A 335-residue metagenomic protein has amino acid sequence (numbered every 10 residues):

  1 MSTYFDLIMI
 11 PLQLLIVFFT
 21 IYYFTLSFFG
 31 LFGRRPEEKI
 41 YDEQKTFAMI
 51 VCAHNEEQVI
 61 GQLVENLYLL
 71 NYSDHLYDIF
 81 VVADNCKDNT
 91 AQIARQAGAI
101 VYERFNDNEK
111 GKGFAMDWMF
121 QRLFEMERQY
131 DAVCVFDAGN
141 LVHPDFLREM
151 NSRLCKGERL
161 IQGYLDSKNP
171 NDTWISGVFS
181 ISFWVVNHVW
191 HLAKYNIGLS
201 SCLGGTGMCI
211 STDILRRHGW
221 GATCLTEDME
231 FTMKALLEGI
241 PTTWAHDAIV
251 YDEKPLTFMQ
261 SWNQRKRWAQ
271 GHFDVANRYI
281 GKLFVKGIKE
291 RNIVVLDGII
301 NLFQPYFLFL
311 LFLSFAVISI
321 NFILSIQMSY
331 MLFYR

Functional and structural regions predicted by a protein language model:
M1-E65: N-proximal low-complexity "stem/linker" segments adjacent to membrane-targeting elements
M1-M9, Q13, G30-Y41, I197-L199 (+1 more regions): Basic/Trp-rich segment in TM-proximal cytosolic loops or flexible interdomain/linker regions
K45-A48, D78, E230: Cell-envelope/extracellular polymer assembly enzymes that use nucleotide-activated donors
G61, D88-R95, E103, D145: Acidic helix N-cap motif at the loop->helix transition within catalytic regions of sugar-transfer enzymes
E65-L76: Short, acidic, metal-binding catalytic loop of nucleotide-sugar glycosyltransferases
A83-A91, N106-N108, L141: A conserved acidic beta->alpha catalytic loop
F105, E109-R128, P144-L225, K266 (+1 more regions): Long helical/loop segments within the catalytic core of UDP-sugar-dependent glycosyltransferases, especially the large
E127-L141: Short beta-strand-to-loop acidic/aromatic patch adjacent to the donor-nucleotide binding site
